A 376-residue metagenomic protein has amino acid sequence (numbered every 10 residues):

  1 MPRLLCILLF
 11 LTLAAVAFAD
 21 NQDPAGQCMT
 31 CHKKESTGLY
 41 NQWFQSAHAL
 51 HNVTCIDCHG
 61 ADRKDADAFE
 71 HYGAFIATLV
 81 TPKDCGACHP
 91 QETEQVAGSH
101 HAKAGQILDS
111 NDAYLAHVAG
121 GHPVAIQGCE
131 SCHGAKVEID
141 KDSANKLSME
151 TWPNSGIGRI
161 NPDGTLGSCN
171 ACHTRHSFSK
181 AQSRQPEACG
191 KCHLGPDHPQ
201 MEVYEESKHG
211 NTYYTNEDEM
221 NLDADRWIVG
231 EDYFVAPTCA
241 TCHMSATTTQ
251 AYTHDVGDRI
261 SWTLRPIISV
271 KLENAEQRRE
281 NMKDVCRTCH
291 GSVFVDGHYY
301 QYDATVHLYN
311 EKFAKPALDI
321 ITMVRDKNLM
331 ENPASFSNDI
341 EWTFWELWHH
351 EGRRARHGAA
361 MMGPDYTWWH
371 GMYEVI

Functional and structural regions predicted by a protein language model:
P2-F10: Sec-dependent signal peptide recognition, specifically the positively charged N-region followed immediately by
F10-F18: Hydrophobic h-region of N-terminal signal peptides that target proteins for export in Gram-negative bacteria
F18-I376: Short sequence/structural segments immediately N-terminal
